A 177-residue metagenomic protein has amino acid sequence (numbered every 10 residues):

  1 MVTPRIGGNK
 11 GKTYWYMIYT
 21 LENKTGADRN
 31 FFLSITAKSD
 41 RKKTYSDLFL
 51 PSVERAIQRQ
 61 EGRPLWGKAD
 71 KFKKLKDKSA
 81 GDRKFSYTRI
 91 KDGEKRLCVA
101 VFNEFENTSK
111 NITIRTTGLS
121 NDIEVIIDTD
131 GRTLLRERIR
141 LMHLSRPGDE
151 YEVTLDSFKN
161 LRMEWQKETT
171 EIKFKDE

Functional and structural regions predicted by a protein language model:
M1-K12: Low-complexity, acidic Ser/Thr/Pro/Gly-rich terminal tails and inter-domain linkers that flank the onset of structured
K12-I18: Short, solvent-exposed loop/turn segments enriched in Ser/Thr/Gly
M17, R96-C98, K110: Generic beta-strand structural signal
K24-K91, V125-E150, L161, E171-E177: The feature marks short-to-medium sequence segments in extracytoplasmic or secretory-pathway proteins
R89-A100: Short Pro-Gly-centered flexible turn/kink motifs
E104-I126: Short, surface-exposed ligand- or partner-binding patches at beta-edge/loop junctions that are enriched in aromatics
L155-S157, E164: Long, low-complexity ectodomains and other extracytoplasmic segments of secretory-pathway proteins
